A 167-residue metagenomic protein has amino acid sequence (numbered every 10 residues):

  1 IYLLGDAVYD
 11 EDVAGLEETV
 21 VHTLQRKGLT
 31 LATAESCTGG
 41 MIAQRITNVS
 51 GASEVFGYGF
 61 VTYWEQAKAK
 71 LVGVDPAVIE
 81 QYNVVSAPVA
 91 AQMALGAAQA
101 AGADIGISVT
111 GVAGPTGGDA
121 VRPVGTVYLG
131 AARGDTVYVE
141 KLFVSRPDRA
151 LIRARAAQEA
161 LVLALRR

Functional and structural regions predicted by a protein language model:
I1-R167: Short alpha-helical segments enriched in small residues
